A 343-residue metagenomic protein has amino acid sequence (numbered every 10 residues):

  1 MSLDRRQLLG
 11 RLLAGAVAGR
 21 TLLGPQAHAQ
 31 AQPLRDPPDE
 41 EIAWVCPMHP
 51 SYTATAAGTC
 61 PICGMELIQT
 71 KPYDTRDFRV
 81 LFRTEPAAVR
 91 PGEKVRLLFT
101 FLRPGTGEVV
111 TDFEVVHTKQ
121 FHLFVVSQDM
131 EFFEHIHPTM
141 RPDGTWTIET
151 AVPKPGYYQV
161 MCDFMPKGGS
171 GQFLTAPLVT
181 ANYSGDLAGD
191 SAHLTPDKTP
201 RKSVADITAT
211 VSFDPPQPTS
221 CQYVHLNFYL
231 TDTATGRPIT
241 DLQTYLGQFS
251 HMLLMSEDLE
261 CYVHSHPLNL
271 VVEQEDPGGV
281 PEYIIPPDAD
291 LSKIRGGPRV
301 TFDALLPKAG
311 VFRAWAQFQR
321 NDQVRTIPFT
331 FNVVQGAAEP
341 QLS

Functional and structural regions predicted by a protein language model:
S2-S343: Intrinsically disordered, low-complexity terminal tails/loops enriched in metal-binding residues
